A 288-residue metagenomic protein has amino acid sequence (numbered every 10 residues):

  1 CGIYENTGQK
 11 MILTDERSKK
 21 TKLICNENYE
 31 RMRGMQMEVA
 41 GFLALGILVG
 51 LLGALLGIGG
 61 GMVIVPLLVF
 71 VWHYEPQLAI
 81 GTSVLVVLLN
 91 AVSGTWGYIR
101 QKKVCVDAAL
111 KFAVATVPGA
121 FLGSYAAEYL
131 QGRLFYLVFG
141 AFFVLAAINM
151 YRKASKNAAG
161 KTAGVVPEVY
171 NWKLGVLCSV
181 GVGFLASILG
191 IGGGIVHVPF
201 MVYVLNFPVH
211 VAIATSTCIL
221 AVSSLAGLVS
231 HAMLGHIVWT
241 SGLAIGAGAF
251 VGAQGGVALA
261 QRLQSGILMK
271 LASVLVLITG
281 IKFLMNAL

Functional and structural regions predicted by a protein language model:
C1-Q36: N-terminal amphipathic/basic-hydrophobic helices that include classical n-h-c signal peptides and signal-anchor
C25, R31-E75, A159-I213, L243: Selected transmembrane alpha-helices and immediately adjacent juxtamembrane segments of polytopic inner-membrane
V39, L43-A54, P76, V84-V87 (+9 more regions): Hydrophobic alpha-helical transmembrane segments of integral membrane proteins, especially multi-pass transporters
G46, G50-I58, M62, N90-T95 (+10 more regions): Transmembrane alpha-helical segments of multi-pass membrane transport proteins and ion-pumping complexes
G81-L137, A141, S224-M269, V274 (+1 more regions): Selective hydrophobic functional segments
F143-S155: C-terminal membrane-cytosol helix-exit motif in multi-pass small-molecule transporters
Y151, A214-G227: Hydrophobic alpha-helical transmembrane segments of multi-pass integral membrane proteins, especially transporters
I281-L288: Juxtamembrane boundary at the C-terminal end of a transmembrane helix
